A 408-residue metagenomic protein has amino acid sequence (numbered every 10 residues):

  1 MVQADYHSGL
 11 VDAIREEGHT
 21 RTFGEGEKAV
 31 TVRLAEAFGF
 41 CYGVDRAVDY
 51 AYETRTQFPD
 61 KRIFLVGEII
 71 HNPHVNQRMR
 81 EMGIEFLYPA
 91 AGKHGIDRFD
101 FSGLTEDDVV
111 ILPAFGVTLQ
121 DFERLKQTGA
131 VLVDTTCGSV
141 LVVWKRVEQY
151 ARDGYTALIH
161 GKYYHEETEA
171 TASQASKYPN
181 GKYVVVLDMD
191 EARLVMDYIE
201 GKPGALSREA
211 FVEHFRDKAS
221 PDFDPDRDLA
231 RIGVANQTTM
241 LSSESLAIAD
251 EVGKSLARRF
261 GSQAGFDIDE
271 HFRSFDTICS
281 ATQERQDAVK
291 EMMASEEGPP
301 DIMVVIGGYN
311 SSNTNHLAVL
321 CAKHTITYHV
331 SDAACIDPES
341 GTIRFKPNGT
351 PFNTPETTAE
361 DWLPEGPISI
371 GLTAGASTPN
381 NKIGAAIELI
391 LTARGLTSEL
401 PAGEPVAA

Functional and structural regions predicted by a protein language model:
M1-A408: The feature marks the mature, well-folded catalytic cores of soluble enzymes
